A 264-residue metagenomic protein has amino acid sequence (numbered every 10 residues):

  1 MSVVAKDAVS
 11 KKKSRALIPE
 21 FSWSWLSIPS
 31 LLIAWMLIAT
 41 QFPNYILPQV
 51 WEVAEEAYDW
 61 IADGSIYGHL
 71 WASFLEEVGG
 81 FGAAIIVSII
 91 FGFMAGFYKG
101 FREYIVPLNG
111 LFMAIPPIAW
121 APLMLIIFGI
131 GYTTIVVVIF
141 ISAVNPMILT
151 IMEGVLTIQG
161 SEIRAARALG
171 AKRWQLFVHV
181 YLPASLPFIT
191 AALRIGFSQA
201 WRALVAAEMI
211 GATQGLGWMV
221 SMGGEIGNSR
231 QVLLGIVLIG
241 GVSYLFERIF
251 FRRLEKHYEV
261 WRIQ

Functional and structural regions predicted by a protein language model:
M1-P29, R248-Q264: Transmembrane alpha-helical segments of polytopic membrane transport and secretion proteins
V3, P48-Y58, A62, G211-G224: Short hydrophobic, aromatic-rich alpha-helical segments embedded in or entering the lipid bilayer of multi-pass
K11-R15, Q41-A83: Periplasmic/extracellular loop-to-transmembrane helix junction in inner-membrane transport proteins
G80-N109: Transmembrane-helix boundary motif in ABC transporter permease subunits
G110-P146, E153-G154: Generic hydrophobic transmembrane alpha-helix motif, especially the helices
V137-I141, R173-A207, R230, L234 (+1 more regions): Transmembrane alpha-helices
M147-A192, L216: Short cytoplasmic-facing helical segments at TM-TM junctions of multi-pass membrane proteins
L216-L254: Hydrophobic alpha-helical transmembrane segments of polytopic membrane proteins
